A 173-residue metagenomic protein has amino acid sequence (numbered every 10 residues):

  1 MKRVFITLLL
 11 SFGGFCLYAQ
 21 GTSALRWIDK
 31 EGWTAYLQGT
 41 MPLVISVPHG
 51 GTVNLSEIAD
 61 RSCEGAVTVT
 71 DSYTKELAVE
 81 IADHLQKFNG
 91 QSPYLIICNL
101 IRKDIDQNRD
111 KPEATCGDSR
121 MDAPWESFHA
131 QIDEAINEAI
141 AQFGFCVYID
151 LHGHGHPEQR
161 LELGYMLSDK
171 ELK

Functional and structural regions predicted by a protein language model:
V4-G13: Sec-dependent N-terminal signal peptides
Q20-K173: N-terminal catalytic or cofactor-binding beta/alpha core of small enzyme domains
